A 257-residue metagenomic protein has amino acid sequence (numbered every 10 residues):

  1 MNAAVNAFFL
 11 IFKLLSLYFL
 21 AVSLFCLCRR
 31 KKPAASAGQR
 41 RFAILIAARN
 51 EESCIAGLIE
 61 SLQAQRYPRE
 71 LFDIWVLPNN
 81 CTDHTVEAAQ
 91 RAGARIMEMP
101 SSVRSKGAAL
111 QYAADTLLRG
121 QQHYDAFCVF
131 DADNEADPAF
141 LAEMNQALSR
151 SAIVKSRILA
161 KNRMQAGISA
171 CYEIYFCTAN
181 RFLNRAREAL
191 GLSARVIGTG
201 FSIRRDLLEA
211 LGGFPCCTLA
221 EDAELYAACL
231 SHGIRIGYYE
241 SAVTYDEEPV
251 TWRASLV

Functional and structural regions predicted by a protein language model:
M1-G38, A89: N-terminal membrane-anchoring/stem segments of glycan-assembly enzymes
R40-A43, D73, E224: Cell-envelope/extracellular polymer assembly enzymes that use nucleotide-activated donors
C54-A56, T82-Q90, A139-A142: Acidic helix N-cap motif at the loop->helix transition within catalytic regions of sugar-transfer enzymes
E60-L71: Short, acidic, metal-binding catalytic loop of nucleotide-sugar glycosyltransferases
F72, V86-T116, R157: Conserved donor nucleotide-binding strand/loop of the catalytic core
P78-V86, S101-V103, N134-E135: A conserved acidic beta->alpha catalytic loop
S105-A109, A113, L117-G120, P138-T218 (+1 more regions): Long helical/loop segments within the catalytic core of UDP-sugar-dependent glycosyltransferases, especially the large
Q121-E135: Short beta-strand-to-loop acidic/aromatic patch adjacent to the donor-nucleotide binding site
